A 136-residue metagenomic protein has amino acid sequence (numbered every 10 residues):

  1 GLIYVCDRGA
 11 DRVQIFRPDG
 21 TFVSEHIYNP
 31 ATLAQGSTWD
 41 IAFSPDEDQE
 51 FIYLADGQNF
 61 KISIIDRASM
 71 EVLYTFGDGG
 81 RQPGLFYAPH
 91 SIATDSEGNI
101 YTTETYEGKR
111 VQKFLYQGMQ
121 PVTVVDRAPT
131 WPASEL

Functional and structural regions predicted by a protein language model:
G1-L136: Eukaryotic scaffold repeat domains enriched in small/polar residues
